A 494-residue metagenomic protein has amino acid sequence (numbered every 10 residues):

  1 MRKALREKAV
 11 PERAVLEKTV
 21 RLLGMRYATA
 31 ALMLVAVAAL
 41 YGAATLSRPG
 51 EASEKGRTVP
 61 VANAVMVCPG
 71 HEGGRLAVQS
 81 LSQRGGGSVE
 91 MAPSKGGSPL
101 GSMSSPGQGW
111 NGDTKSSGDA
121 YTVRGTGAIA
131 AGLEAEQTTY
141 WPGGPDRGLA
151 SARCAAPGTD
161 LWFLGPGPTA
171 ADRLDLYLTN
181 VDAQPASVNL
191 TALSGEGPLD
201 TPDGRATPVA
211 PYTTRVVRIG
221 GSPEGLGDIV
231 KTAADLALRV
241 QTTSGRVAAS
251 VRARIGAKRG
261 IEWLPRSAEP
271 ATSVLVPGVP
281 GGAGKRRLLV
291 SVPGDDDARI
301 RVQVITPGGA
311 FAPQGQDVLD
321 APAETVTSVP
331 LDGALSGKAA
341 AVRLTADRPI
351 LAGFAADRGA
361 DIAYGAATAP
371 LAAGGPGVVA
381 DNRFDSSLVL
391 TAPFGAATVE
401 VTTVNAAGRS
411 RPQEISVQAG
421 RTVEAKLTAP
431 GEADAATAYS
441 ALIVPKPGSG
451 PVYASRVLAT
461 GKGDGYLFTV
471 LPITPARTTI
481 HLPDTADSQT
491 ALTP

Functional and structural regions predicted by a protein language model:
M1-G24: Terminal targeting segments of Actinobacterial cell-envelope proteins
R21-V35, A39-L81, E136-Y177, V247-P293 (+3 more regions): Conserved functional hotspot residues at active sites or interaction interfaces
P60, V65-M66, L178-L199, L289-A312 (+3 more regions): Short acidic, flexible loop segments centered on an aromatic residue
S80-L164, T169-L174, P202: Post-signal peptide N-terminal segment of secreted/secretory-pathway proteins
S98-S117, G197-K231, A310-G337, G408-A435: Intrinsically disordered, low-complexity Pro/Gly/Ser/Thr-rich segments with frequent PxxP/GP/PP motifs and embedded
K115-G148, T169, Y177-A186, T207-R259 (+2 more regions): Hydrophobic, ordered structural segments
G260, S267-R348: Long, internal scaffold/assembly segments composed of regular secondary structure
T402-K462: C-terminal soluble interaction/assembly domains
